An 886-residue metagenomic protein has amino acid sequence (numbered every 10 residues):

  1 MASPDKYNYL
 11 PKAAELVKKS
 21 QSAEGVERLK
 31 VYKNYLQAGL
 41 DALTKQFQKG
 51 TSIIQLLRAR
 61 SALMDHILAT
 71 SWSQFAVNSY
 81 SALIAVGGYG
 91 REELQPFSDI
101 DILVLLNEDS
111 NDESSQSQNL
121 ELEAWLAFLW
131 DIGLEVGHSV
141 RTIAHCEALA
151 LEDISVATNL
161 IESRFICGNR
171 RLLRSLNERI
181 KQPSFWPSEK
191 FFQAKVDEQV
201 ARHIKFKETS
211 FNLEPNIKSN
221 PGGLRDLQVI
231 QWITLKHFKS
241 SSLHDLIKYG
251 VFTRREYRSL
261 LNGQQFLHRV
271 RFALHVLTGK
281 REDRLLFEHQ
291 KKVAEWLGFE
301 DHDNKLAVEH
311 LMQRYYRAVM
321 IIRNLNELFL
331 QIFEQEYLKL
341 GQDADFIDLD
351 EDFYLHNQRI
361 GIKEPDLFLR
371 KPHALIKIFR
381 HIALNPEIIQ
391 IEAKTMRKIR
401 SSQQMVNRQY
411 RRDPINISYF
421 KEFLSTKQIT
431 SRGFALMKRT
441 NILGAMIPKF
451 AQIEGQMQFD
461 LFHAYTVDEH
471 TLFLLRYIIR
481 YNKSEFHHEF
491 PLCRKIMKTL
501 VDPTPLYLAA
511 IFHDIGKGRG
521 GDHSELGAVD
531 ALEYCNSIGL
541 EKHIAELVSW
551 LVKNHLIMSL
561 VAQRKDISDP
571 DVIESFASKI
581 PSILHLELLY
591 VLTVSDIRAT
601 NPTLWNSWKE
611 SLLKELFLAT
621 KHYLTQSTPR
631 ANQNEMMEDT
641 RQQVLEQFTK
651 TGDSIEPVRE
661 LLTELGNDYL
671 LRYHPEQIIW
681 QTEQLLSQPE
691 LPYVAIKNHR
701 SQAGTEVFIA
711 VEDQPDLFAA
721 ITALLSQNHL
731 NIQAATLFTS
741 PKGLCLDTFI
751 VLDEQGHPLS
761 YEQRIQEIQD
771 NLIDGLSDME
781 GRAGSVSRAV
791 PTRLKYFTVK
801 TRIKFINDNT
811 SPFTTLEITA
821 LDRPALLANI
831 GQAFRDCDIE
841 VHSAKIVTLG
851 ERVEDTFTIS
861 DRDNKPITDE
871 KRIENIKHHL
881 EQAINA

Functional and structural regions predicted by a protein language model:
M1-S79, F97, E208: N-terminal regions immediately upstream of nucleotidyltransferase
L43, F185-Y337, I389, D502: Conserved nucleotidyltransferase catalytic core and NTase-mimicking acidic/glycine-rich helix/loop elements in nucleic
F47-R60, T209-S219, I360-E364, I417-E422 (+3 more regions): Active-site flanking loop/helix segments enriched in acidic
I54, S61-A69, F75, Q116-L172 (+2 more regions): Conserved catalytic core of two-metal-ion nucleotidyltransferases
Q55-L56, D65-S114, N119: Active-site nucleotide-donor binding segment shared across nucleotidyl transfer reactions
A62-I84, I233-K248, R255, A464-L506 (+2 more regions): Alpha-helical phosphate/pyrophosphate-handling elements in metalloenzyme active cores
E92-E121, K248, N262, H268 (+2 more regions): Divalent metal-dependent catalytic cores for phosphoryl transfer on phosphate-bearing substrates
F266-L267, K292, L306-I360, R432 (+2 more regions): Regulatory modules associated with amino-acid/nitrogen control
